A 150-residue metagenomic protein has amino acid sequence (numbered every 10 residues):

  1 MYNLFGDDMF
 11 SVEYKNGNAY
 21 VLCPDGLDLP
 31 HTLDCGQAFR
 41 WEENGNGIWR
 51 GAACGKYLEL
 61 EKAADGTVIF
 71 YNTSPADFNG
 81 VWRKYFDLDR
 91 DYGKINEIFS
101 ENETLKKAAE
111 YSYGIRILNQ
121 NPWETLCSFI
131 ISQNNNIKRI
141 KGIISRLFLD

Functional and structural regions predicted by a protein language model:
Y2-D150: HhH-family (HhH-GPD) DNA N-glycosylase catalytic core used in base-excision repair
